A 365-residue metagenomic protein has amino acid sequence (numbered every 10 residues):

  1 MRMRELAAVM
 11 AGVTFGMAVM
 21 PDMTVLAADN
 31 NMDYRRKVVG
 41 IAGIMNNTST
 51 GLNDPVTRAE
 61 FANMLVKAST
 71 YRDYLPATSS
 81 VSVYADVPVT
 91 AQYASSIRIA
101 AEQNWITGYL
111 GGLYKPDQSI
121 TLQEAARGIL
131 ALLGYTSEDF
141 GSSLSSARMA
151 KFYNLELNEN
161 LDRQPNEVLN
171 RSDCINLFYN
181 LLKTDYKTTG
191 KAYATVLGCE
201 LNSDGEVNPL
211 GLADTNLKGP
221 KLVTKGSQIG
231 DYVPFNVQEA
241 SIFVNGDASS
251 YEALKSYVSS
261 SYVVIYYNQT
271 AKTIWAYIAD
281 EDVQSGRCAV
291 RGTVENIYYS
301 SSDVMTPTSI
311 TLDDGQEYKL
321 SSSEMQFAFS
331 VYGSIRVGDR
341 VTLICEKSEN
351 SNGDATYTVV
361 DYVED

Functional and structural regions predicted by a protein language model:
R2-Y34, G40-A62, V66-Y93, Q103-Q123 (+4 more regions): Feature responds to low-complexity, polar/acidic, surface-exposed segments characteristic of secreted/exported proteins
E167-S172, L177-Y179: Structured, solvent-exposed acidic/aromatic patches
D247-I265, Q326-I344: Short nucleic-acid-contacting surface segments enriched for D/E, G, S/T with interspersed K/R
N268-G286, K347-D365: OB-fold/S1-family single-stranded nucleic acid-binding modules
S301-T311: Short aromatic-glycine-enriched beta-strand elements
Q316-E324: A short macromolecule-binding patch
